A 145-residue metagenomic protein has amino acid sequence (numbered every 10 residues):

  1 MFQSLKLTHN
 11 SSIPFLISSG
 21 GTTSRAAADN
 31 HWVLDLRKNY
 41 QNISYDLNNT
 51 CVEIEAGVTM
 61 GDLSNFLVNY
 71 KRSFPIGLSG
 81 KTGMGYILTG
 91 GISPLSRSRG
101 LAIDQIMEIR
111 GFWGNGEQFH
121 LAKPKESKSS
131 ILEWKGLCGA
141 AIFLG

Functional and structural regions predicted by a protein language model:
M1-Q41: Glycine-rich N-terminal segment of FAD-binding domains in flavoprotein oxidoreductases, spanning the beta-loop-helix
S4, D62-N69: Short active-site loop/helix that positions an aromatic residue
T8-N10, R25-A28, Y45-D46, L67-V68 (+3 more regions): Extracellular/periplasmic catalytic domains that process cell-envelope and extracellular macromolecules
N10-P14, N30, Y70-S73, E117 (+1 more regions): Loop/turn elements at helix/coil->beta-strand transitions in domains of secreted/extracellular proteins
F15-S19, L34-L36, Y45, I54 (+3 more regions): General beta-strand structural signal in soluble alpha/beta enzymes
A28-T59, N65, S93-L101: Glycine-/small-residue-rich beta-strand-loop submotif within the FAD-binding core of flavoenzymes
P75-G145: FAD-binding subdomain of flavoenzyme oxidoreductases
